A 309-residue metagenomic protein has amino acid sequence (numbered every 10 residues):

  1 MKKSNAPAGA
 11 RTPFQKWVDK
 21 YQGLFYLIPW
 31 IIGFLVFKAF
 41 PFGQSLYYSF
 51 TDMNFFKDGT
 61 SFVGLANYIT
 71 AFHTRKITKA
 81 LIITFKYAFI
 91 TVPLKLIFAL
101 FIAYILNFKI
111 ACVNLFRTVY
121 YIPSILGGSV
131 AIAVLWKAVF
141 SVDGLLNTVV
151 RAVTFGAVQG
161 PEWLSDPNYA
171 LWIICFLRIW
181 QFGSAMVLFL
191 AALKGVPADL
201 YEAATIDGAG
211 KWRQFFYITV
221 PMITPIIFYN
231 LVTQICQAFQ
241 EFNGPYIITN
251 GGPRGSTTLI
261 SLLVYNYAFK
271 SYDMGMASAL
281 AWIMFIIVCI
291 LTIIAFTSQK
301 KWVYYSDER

Functional and structural regions predicted by a protein language model:
M1-W17: Short, Lys/Arg-rich, polar N-terminal cytosolic tail immediately upstream of the first transmembrane signal-anchor
Q15-R309: A structural signal for multi-pass alpha-helical bundles of membrane permease subunits that mediate small-molecule
